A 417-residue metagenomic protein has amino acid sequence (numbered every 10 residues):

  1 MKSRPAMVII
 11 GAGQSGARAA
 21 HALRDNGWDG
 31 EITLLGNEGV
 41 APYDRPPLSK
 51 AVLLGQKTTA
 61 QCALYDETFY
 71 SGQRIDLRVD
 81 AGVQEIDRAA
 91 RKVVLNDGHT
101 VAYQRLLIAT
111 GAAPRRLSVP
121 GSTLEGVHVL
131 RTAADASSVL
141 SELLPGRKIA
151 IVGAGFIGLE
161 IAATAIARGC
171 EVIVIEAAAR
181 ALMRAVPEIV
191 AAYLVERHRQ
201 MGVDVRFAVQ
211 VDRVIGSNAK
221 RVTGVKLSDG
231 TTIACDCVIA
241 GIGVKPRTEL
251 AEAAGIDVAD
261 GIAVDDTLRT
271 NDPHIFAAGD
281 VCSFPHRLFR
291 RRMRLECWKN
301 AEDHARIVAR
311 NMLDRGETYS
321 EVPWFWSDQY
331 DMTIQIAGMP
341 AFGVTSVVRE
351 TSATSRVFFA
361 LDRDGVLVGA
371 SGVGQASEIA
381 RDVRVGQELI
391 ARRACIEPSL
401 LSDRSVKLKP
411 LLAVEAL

Functional and structural regions predicted by a protein language model:
M1-I10, A63-A150, K226-S228, I239-G241 (+3 more regions): FAD-binding core/adjacent interface of flavoenzyme oxidoreductases
K2-A6, A12, D25, V281-A380 (+1 more regions): Mid-to-C-terminal Rossmann-like scaffold of FAD/NAD(P)H-dependent oxidoreductases
K2-D76, T164-V186: Beta1-alpha1 glycine-rich phosphate/pyrophosphate-binding loop at the start of Rossmann-like nucleotide-binding domains
A6, T223, D229, I233-G255 (+1 more regions): C-terminal catalytic lobe of FAD-dependent flavoproteins
G11-Q14, N37, R131-T132, V152-I157: Glycine-rich Rossmann-fold phosphate-binding loop(s) that bind the pyrophosphate of adenine dinucleotide cofactors
D29-E31, L77-L95, V101, R168-V264: A Rossmann-like FAD-binding core segment of flavoenzymes
E31, T59-C62, A259-G261, R315-W324: A short alpha-helix-loop-beta-strand transition element characteristic of N-terminal alpha/beta dinucleotide-binding
T123-R147, N218-K226, T231-I307: FAD-site-proximal beta/loop scaffold in flavoenzymes
